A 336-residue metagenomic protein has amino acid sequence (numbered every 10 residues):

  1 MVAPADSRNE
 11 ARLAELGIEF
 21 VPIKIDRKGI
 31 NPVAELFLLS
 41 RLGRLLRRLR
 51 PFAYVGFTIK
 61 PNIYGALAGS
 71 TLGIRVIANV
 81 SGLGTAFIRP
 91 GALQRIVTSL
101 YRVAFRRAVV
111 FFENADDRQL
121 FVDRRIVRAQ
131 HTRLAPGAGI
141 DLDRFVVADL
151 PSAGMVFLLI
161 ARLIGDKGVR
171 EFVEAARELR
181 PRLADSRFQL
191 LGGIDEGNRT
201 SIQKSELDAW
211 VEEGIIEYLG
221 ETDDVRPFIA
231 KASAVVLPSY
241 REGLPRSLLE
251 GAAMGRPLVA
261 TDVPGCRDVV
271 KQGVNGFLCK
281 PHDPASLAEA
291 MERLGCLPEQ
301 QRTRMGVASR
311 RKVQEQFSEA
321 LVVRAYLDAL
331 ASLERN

Functional and structural regions predicted by a protein language model:
V2-R8, I160, R187-I202: Glycosyltransferase donor-sugar binding loop
V21-P22, L100-V147: Donor nucleotide-sugar binding/catalytic pocket of nucleotide-sugar-dependent glycosyltransferases
G56-N62, V80: Short His-centered aromatic/hydrophobic patch
D149-K167, F172-R177, F188-L191: Conserved donor-binding/catalytic core segment of Leloir-type glycosyltransferases
E221, Y240: Aromatic "clamp/platform" in nucleotide-sugar-dependent glycosyltransferases that forms part of the donor/acceptor
P257-A260, V270: Short hydrophobic beta-strand element within catalytic cores of glycosyltransferases and related nucleotide-activated
Q272-G273, F277-P284, R293-E299: Conserved acidic donor-binding segment of nucleotide-sugar-dependent glycosyltransferases
R293, Q300-Q316, V322-A325: A short, well-ordered alpha-helix in the C-terminal region of glycosyltransferases
